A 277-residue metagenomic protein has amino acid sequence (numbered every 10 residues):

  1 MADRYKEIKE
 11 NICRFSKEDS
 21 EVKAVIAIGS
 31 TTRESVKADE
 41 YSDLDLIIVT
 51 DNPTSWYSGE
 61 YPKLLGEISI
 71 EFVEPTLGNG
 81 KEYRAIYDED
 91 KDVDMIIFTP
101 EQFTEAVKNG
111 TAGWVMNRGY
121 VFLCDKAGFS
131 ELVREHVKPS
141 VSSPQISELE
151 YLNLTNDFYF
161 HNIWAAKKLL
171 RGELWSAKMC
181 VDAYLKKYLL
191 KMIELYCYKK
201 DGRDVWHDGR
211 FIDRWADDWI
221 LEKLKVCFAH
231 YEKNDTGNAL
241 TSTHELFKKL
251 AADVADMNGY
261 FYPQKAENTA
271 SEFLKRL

Functional and structural regions predicted by a protein language model:
M1, G66-S176, R276: Conserved NTP/Mg2+-binding pocket subregion across the NTase superfamily
M1-S20, I28-Y41, I47-A106: Metal-dependent nucleotidyltransferase catalytic core
A27-I28, M179: Short loop/turn and capping residues at structural boundaries
A38, P62, G119-Y120, K126 (+1 more regions): Generic secondary-structure boundary/loop-capping signal
E40-D45, P62-G66, F103, T111-V115 (+4 more regions): Generic alpha-helical propensity signal that fires on short helical segments and nearby coil/disordered stretches
D45-S55, R84-D88, D92-A106, L149 (+2 more regions): Short, Lys/Arg-enriched charge-dense amphipathic segments
V141-L277: Conserved nucleotidyltransferase catalytic core and NTase-mimicking acidic/glycine-rich helix/loop elements in nucleic
